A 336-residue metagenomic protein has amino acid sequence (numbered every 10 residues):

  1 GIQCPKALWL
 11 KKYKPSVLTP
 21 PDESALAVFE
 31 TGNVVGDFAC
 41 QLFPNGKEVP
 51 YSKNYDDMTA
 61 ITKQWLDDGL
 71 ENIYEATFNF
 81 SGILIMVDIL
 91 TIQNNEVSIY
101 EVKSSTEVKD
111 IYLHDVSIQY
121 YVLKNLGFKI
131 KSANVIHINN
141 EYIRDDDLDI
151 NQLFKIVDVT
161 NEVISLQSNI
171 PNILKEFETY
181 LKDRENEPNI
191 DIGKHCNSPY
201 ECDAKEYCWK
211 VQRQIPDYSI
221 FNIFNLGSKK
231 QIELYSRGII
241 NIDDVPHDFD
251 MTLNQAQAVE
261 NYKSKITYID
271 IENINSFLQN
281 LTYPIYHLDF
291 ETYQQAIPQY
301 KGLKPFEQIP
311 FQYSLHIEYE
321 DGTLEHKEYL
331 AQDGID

Functional and structural regions predicted by a protein language model:
G1-E96, F221, L226-T267: Metal-dependent nuclease catalytic cores that hydrolyze phosphodiester bonds in DNA/RNA, characterized by
V17, E107-V108, Y142-I143, N241-I242 (+3 more regions): Flexible loop/turn segments at secondary-structure boundaries
V17-L18, L148-L153, K301-Q308: Short secondary-structure boundary/capping segments
Y55-D147: Well-ordered mid-protein domain cores that form the structural environment of catalytic cofactors
F78, N273-D336: Conserved RNase H-like, two-metal-ion catalytic cores of nucleic-acid enzymes
L90-I99, K175-E178, I317-D321: Active-site-adjacent bridging/hinge elements
E107-D110, V122-A204, H326-D336: Metal-dependent nuclease catalytic regions and adjoining charged, substrate-binding loops involved in nucleic-acid end
I170-L281, T292: A charged, amphipathic alpha-helical module
